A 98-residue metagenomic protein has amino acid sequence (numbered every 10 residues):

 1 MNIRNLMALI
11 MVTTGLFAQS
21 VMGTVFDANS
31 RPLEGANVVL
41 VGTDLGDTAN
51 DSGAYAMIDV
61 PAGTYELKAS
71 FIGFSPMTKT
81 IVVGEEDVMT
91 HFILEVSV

Functional and structural regions predicted by a protein language model:
M1-Q19: Cleavable N-terminal targeting peptides that direct proteins into the secretory/outer-membrane pathway or into
F17-V98: Periplasm-facing N-terminal accessory domains of Gram-negative outer-membrane beta-barrel systems
